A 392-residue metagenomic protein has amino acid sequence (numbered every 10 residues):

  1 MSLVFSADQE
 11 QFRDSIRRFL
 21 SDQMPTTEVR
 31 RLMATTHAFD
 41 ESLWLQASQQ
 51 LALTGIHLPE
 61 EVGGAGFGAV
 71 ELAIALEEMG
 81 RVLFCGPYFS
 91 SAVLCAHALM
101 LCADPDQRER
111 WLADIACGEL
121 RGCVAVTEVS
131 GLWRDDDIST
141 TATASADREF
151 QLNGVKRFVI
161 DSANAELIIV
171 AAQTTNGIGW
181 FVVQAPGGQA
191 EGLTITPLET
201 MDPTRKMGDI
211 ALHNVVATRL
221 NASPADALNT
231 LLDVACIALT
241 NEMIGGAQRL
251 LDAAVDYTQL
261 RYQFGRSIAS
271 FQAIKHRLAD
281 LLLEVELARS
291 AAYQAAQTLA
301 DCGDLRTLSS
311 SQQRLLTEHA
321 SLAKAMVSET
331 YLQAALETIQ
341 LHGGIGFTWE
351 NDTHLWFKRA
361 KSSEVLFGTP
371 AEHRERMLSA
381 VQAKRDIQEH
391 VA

Functional and structural regions predicted by a protein language model:
M1-R81, C102-Q107, D114, G118-E119 (+2 more regions): Alpha-helical interface subdomain recognition
F67-G68, R134-D136, D161-A165: Short glycine/proline-enriched turns and hinge-like loops at secondary-structure junctions
F84-D106: N-terminal glycine-rich flavin-associated loop
G118-V129: A short, Trp-centered hydrophobic/proline-enriched beta-strand micro-motif
C123, S139-T141, L167-A171, W180-V182 (+2 more regions): Conserved hydrophobic/aromatic beta-strand scaffold that supports enzyme active sites
A125, N153-L193: A short core secondary-structure module
R134-N153: Cytochrome P450 C-terminal beta-domain/meander region
D137-S139, F158-V159, G187-R219: Flexible, small-/acidic-enriched active-site or ligand-binding loops
